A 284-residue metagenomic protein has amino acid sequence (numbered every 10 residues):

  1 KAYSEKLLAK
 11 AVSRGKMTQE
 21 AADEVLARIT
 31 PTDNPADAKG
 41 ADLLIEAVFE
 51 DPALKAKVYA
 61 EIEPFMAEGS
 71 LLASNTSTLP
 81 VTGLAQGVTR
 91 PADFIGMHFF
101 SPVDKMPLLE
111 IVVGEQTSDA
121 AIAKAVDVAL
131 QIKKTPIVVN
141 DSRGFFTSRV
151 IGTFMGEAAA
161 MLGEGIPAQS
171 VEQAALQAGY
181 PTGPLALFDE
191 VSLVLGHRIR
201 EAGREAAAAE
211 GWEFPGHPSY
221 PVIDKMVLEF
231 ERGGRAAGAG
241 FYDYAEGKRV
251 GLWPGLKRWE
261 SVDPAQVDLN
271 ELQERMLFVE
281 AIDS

Functional and structural regions predicted by a protein language model:
K1-S284: N-terminal glycine-rich phosphate-binding loop for ADP-containing cofactors
